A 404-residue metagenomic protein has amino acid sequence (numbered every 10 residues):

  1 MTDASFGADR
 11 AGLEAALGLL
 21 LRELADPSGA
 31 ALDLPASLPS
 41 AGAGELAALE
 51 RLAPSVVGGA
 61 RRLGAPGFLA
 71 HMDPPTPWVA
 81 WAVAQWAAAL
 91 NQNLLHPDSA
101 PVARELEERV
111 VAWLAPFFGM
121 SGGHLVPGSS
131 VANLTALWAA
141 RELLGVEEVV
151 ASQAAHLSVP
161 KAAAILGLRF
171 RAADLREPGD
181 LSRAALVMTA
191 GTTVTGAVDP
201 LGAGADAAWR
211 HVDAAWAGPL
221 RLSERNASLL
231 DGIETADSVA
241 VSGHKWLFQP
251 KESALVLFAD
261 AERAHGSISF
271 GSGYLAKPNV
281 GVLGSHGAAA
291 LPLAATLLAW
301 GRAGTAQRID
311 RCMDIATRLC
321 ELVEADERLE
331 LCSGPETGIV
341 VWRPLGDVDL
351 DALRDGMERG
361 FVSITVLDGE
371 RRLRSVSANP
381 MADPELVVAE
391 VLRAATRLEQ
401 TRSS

Functional and structural regions predicted by a protein language model:
M1-G119, R371, V391: N-terminal entrance/gating region of PLP-dependent enzymes' catalytic architecture
T2, N91-D98, M120-H124, R183-A190 (+2 more regions): Glycine- and acidic
L13, V110, A136, V159 (+7 more regions): A residue-level signal for conserved active-site and pocket-lining positions in enzyme catalytic cores
A87, V111-A115, R141, A164 (+1 more regions): Amphipathic, well-packed alpha-helical segments that form the structural scaffold of globular domains
L95-E107, V126, S130, A190-V194 (+1 more regions): Short acidic-aromatic active-site loops that bind/stabilize oxyanions
P127-H265, S403: Conserved PLP-enzyme active-site core in the AAT-like
L168, G273-V282, G301-S403: Conserved C-terminal alpha-helix-loop-beta "cap" of PLP-dependent enzymes that closes/shapes the active-site mouth
D231-E327, C332-G334: Active-site C-terminal subdomain of aminotransferase-like
